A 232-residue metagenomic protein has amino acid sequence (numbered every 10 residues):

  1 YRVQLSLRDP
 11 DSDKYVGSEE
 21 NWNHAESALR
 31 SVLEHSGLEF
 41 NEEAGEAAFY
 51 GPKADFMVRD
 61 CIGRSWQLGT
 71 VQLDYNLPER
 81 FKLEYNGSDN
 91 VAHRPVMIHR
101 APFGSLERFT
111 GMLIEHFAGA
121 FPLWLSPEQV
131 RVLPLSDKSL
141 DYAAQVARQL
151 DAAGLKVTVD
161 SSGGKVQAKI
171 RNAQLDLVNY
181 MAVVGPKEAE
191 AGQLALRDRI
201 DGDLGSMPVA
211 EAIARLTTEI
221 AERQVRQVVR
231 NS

Functional and structural regions predicted by a protein language model:
Y1-S232: NTP/phosphate- and nucleic-acid-binding module
